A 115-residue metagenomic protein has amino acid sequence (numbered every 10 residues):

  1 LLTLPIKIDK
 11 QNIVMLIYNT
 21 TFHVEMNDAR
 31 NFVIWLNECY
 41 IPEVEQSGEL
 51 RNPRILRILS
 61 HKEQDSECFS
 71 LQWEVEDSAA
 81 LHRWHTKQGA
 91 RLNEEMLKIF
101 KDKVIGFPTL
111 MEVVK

Functional and structural regions predicted by a protein language model:
L1-V14: Short, Lys/Arg-enriched N-terminal segments with co-localized hydrophobic residues within the first ~10-30 amino acids
I6, R54-E67, E94-K115: Glycine-rich beta-strand-turn "strand-cap" elements at beta-sheet edges
N12, E45-S47, E63, F100: A generic structural signal for short, solvent-exposed coil/turn residues that cap or connect secondary-structure
L16-H23, L56-K87: Short, well-ordered beta-strand segments in beta-rich or mixed alpha/beta enzyme and ligand-binding folds
M26-D28, D77-A79, V114: Residues that cap or initiate secondary-structure elements
D28-I55, R91-E95: Short amphipathic alpha-helical segments
N37, Q72-E74, E112-K115: Generic alpha-helical hydrophobic packing signal
S47-R51, E74-L110: An amphipathic, aromatic/His-enriched active-site/gating alpha helix that lines ligand/cofactor pockets
